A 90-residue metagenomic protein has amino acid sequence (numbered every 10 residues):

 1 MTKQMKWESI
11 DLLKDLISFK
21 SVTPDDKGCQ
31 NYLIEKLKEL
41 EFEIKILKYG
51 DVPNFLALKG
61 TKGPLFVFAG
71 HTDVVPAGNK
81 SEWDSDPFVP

Functional and structural regions predicted by a protein language model:
M1-V22, K38-E41, G78, E82: N-terminal hydrophobic or amphipathic helices/low-complexity stretches enriched in small/hydrophobic/Pro/Gly
K6-W7, G63-A69: Short charge-dense sequence patches
I10-L12, D26, H71-D73: Acidic active-site catalytic centers that drive phospho-/nucleotidyl reactions and related ester hydrolyses
V22-P64, P87-P90: A non-catalytic alpha/beta surface segment that caps or lines the substrate-entry region of metallo-dependent hydrolase
V67-P90: Active-site metal-coordination/substrate-binding segment of hydrolases, especially metallo-dependent peptidases
